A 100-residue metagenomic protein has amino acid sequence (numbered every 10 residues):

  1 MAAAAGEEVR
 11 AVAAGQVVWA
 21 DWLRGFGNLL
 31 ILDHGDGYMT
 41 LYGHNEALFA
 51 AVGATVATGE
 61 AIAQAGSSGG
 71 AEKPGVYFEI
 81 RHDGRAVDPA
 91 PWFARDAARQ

Functional and structural regions predicted by a protein language model:
M1-Q100: Catalytic cores of peptidoglycan-degrading enzymes
